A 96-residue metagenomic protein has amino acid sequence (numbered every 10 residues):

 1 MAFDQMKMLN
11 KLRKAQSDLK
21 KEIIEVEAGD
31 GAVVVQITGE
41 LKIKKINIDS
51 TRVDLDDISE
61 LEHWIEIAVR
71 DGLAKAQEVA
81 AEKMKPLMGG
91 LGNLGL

Functional and structural regions predicted by a protein language model:
M1-E27, K75-L96: Long amphipathic alpha-helical segments used for membrane anchoring, targeting, substrate engagement, or oligomerization
Q5-M8, I58, E62: Generic alpha-helical secondary structure
L12, L41, I65: Residue-level signature of catalytic and energy-coupling elements of molecular machines, predominantly ATP/GTP-dependent
V26-N47: N-terminal intrinsically disordered, cationic/polar leader segments that include organellar targeting peptides
K42, I46-L61: A short interface-forming secondary-structure element
W64, A68-V79: Stable alpha-helical structural segments in soluble proteins, enriched in small hydrophobic residues
